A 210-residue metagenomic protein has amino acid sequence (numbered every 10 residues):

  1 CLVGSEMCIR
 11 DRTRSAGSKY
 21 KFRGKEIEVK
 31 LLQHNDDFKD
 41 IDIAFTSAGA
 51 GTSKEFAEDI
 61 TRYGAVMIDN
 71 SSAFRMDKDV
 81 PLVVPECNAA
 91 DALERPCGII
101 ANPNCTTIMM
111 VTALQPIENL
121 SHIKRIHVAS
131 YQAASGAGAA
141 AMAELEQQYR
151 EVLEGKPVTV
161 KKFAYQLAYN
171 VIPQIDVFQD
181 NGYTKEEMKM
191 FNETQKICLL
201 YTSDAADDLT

Functional and structural regions predicted by a protein language model:
C1-G4, I9, Y201-T210: Single conserved hydrophobic/aromatic residue that forms the stacking wall/gate of nucleotide- or nucleobase-binding
S5-L167, G182, L199-L200: N-terminal Rossmann-like NAD(P) cofactor-binding subdomain of oxidoreductases, focused on the glycine-rich
S71-S72, I172, A206: Anionic group-transfer/hydrolysis microenvironments
V171-S203: Oxyanion-binding "anion nests"
